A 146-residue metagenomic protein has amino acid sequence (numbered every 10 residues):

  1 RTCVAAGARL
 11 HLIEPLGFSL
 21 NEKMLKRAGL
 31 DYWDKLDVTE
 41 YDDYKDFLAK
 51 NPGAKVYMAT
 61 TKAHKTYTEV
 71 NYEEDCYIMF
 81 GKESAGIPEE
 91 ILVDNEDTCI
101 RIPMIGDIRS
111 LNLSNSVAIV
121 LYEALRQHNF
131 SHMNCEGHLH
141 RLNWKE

Functional and structural regions predicted by a protein language model:
R1-E146: Post-transcriptional modification and biogenesis factors for structured RNAs of the translation apparatus
